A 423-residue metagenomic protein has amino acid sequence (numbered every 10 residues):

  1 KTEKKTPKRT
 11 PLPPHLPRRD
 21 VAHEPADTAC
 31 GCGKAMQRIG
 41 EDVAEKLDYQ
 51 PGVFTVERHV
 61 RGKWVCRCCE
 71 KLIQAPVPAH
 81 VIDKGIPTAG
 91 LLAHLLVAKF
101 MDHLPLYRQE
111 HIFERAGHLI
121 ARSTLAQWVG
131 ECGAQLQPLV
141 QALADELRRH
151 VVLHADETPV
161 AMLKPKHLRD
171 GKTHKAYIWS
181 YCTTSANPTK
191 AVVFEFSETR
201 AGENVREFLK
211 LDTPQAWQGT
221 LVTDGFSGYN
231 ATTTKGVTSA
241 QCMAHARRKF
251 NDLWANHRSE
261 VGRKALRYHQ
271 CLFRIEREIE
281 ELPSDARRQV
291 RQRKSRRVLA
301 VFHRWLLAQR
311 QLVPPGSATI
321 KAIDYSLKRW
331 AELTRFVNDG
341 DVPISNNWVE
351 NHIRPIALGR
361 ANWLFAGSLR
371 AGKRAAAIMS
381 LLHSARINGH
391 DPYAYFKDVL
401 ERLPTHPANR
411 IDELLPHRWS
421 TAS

Functional and structural regions predicted by a protein language model:
K1-I86, H154-A155, A161, T183: Short, flexible loop/hinge motifs at secondary-structure junctions
R9-P13, R18-D20, E24-D27, G31 (+2 more regions): Gly/Pro-rich turn-and-neighbor structural signature
A29-C30, C66, L95, Q109 (+9 more regions): Mobile genetic element proteins and their domesticated derivatives, centered on retroelements and DNA transposons
R38-G40, Q74-V77, M162-K164, T189-A191 (+5 more regions): Short helix/loop capping segments that flank catalytic or ligand/cofactor-binding pockets
P78, L96-A98, E110, R248-R287: Conserved catalytic alpha/beta cores of large enzymes that bind or transform nucleotide phosphates and polynucleotides
A89-D102: Short, amphipathic alpha-helical "recognition" segments used to contact nucleic acids or chromatin
V152-L153, T220, G225, T234-R267: Conserved beta-strand -> loop -> alpha-helix junction used to position metal-binding or nucleic-acid-contacting
T223-G228, T232-T234, K264-S423: Acidic/histidine-rich catalytic cores and adjacent linkers of DNA breakage/strand-transfer/modification proteins
